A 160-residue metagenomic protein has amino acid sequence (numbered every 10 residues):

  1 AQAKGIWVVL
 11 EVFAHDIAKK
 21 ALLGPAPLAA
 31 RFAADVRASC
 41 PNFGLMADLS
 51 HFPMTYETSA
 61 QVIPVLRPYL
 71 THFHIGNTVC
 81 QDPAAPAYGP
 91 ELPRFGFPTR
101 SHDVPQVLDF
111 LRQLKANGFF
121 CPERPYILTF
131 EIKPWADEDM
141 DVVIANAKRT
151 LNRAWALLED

Functional and structural regions predicted by a protein language model:
K4, P27-A47, P53-D160: Histidine-acidic metal/acid-base catalytic patches
V9-A21, I132-P134: Active-site-proximal beta-alpha loop/turn segments in soluble metabolic enzymes
K20-L28: Core dinuclear metal-dependent hydrolase active-site scaffold
